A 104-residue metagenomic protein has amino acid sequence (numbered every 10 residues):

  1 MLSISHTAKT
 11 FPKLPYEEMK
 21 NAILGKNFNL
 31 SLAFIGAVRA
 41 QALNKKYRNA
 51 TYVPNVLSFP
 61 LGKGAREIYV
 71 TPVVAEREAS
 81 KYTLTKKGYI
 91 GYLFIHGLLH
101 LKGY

Functional and structural regions predicted by a protein language model:
M1-G91, L98-Y104: An acidic/histidine-cluster motif and surrounding catalytic segment that typifies divalent-metal-assisted enzyme active
